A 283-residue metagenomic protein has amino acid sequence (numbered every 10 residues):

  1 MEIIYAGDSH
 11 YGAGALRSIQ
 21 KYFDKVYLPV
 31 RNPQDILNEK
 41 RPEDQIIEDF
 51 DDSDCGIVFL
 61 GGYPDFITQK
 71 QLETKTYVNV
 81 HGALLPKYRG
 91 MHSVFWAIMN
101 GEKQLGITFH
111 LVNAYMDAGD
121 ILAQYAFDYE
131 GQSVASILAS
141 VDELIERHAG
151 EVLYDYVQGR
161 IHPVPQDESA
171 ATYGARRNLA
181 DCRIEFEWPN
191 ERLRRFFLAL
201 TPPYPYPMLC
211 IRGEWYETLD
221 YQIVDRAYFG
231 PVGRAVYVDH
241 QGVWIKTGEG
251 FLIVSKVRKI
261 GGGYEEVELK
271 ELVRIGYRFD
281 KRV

Functional and structural regions predicted by a protein language model:
M1-I3, D24-K25, D54-V58, D181-C182: Short active-site oxyanion
M1-L37: N-terminal Rossmann-like dinucleotide-binding module
E2-I4, Y11, S18, I57-Y173: Donor/substrate-binding cores of folate-linked one-carbon enzymes
D35-K40, D52-S53, I67-E73: Short loop/helix-cap segments at secondary-structure boundaries that form the rim of catalytic
Q45-D54: Short acidic low-complexity segments
Q69, N113, G174-R176, M208 (+2 more regions): Short secondary-structure boundary/capping segments
A175-W188: Acyl-group handling in specialized metabolite and lipid biosynthesis
F186-V283: An anion-binding loop in the catalytic cleft
